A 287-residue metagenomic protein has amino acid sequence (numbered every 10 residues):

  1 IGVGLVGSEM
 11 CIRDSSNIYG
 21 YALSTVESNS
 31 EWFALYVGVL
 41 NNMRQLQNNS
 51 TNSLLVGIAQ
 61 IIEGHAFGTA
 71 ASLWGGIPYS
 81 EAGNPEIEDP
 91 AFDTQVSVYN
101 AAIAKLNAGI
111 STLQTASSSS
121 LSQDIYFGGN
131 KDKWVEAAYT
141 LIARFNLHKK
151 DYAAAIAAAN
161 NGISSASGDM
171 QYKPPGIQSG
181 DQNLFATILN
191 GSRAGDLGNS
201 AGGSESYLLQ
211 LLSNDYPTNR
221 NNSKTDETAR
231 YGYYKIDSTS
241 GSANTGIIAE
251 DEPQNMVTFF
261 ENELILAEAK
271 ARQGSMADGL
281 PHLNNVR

Functional and structural regions predicted by a protein language model:
I1-G7, C11-I12: Single conserved hydrophobic/aromatic residue that forms the stacking wall/gate of nucleotide- or nucleobase-binding
S16, A22, D151-E263, L280 (+1 more regions): Hydrophobic-face positions in mid-chain alpha helices that act as interaction patches
S16-P78, N84-A116, E250-Q254, G279 (+1 more regions): Conserved, well-structured interaction surfaces
V56, E63, G128-K131, V135 (+2 more regions): Residues that mark the junctions of alpha-helical repeat units in TPR/alpha-solenoid scaffolds
I62, T69, W134-L141, H148 (+2 more regions): "A position-specific structural signal for the A-helix of alpha-solenoid helical repeats
I103-Q114, V135-G176: Aromatic-residue-lined binding/catalytic grooves and analogous aromatic/hydrophobic interfacial grooves in multimeric
